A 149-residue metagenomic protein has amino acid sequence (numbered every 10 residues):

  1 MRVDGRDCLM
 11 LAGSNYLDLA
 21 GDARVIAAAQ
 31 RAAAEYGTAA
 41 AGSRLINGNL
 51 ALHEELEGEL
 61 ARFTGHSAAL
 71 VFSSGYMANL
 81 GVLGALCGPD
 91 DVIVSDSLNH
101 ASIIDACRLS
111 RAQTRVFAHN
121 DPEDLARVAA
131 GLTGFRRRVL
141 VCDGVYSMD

Functional and structural regions predicted by a protein language model:
M1-T38: N-terminal "arm"/small-domain region of PLP-dependent enzymes with the aminotransferase-like
D18-L19, I46-N49, A101, P122-E123 (+1 more regions): Short, small-residue-enriched loops and turns at beta-alpha junctions that line or gate enzyme active sites
A27, R31-S74: Conserved N-terminal alpha-helix of the aminotransferase class I/II PLP-enzyme fold
V71, Y76-V82, A101-I103, M148: Short glycine/serine/threonine-rich phosphate/pyrophosphate-binding segments that cradle anionic phosphate groups
V82-A101: Conserved PLP-anchoring active-site segment centered on the Schiff-base-forming lysine
P89, L109-R111: Short, structured coil segments at secondary-structure junctions
R115-D149: Active-site phosphate-binding strand-loop segment of PLP-dependent enzymes
